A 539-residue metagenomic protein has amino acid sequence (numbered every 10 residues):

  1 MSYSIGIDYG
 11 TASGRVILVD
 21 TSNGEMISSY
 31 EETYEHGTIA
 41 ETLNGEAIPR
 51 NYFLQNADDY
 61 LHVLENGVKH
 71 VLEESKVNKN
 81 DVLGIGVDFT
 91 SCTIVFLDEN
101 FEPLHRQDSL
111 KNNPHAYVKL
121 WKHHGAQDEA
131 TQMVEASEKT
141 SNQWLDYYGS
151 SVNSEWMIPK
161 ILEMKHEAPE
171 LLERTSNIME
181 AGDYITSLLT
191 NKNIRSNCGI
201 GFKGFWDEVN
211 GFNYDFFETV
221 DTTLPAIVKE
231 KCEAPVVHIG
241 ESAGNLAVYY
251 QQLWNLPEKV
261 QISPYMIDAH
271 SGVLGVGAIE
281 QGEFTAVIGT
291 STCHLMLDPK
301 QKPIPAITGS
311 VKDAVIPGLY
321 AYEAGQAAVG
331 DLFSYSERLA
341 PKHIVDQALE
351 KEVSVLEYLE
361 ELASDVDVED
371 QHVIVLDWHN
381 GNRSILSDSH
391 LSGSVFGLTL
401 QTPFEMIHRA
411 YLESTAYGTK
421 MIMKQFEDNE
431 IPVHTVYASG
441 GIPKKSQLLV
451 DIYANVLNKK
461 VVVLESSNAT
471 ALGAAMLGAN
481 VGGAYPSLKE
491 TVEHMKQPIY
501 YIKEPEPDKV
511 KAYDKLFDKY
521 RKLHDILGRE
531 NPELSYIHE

Functional and structural regions predicted by a protein language model:
M1-R106, Q252, L256-P264, S354 (+3 more regions): N-terminal glycine/serine-rich phosphate-binding loop of ATP-dependent small-molecule kinases, especially carbohydrate
I5-I7, I17-L18, T131-Y147, W156-I194 (+2 more regions): Active-site core segments that coordinate phosphate-bearing ligands/cofactors across diverse enzyme families
G24, I85, H123, M164 (+1 more regions): Residue-level signal for inorganic ion chemistry
E32-T33, L110, I200, A327: A generic structural motif
T38-A40, V77-W156: Active-site phosphate-binding/coordination module
I39-N51, P103-K122, T131, E138 (+3 more regions): Charged, glycine/proline-rich intrinsically disordered loops and linkers
G199-G204, E208, K231-P235: Common nucleic-acid-contacting/processivity interface regions adjacent to the catalytic cores of nucleic-acid enzymes
